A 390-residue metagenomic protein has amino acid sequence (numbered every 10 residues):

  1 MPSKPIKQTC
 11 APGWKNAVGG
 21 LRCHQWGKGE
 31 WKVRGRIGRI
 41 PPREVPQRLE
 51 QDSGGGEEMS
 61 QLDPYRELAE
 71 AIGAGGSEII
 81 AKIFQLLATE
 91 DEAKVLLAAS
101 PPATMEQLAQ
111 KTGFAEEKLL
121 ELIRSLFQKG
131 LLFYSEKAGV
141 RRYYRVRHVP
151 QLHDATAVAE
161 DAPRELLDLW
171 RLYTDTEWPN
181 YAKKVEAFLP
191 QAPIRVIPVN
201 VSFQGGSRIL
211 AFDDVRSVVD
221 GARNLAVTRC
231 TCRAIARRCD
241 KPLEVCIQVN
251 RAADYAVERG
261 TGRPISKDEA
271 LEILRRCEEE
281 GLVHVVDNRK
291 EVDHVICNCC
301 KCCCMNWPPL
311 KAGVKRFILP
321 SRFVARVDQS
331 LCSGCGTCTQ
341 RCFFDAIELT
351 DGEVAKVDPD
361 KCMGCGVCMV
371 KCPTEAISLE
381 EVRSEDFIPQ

Functional and structural regions predicted by a protein language model:
R39-E58: Short, Lys/Arg-enriched N-terminal segments with co-localized hydrophobic residues within the first ~10-30 amino acids
Y65-E92: Short alpha-helical segments that sit at the start of domains
L87-K111: Short amphipathic alpha-helical interface segments
T112-Q128: Short amphipathic alpha-helical interaction segments
F127-A138, I347-E348, I377: A short, conserved structural fragment
V140-E177: Short, amphipathic alpha-helical interaction segments positioned at domain boundaries
W178-V324: Catalytic cores of enzyme domains
V285-V295, A312-R341, D345-G364, S378-I388: Ferredoxin-like iron-sulfur electron-transfer modules
